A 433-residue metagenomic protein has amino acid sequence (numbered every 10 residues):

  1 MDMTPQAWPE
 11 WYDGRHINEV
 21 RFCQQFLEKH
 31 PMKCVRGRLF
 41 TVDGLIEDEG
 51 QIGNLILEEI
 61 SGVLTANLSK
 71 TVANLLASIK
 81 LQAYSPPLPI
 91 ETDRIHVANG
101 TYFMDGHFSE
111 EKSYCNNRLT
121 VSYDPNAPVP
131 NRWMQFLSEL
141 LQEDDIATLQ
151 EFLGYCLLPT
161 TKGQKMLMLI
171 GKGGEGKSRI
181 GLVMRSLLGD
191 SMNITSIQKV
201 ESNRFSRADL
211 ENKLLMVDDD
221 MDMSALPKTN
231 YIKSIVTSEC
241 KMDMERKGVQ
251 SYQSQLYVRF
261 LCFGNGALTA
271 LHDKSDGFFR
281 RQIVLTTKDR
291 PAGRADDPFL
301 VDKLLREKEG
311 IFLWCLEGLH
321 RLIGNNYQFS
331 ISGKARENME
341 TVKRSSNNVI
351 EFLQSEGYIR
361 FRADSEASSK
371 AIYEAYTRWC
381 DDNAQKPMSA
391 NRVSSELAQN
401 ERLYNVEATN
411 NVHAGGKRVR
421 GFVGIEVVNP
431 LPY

Functional and structural regions predicted by a protein language model:
M1-H30, F40, L45-I46, P125-E139 (+4 more regions): Replication-associated primase and helicase/ATPase modules
M1-L119, M388: Intein modules and their embedded homing endonuclease domains
Y12-R21, R185-D190, A225-M242, S394-S395: A short, contiguous, amphipathic alpha-helix enriched in charged residues
K29-N54, I95-L214, I283-L285, F312-C315 (+3 more regions): P-loop NTPase catalytic core of nucleic-acid-dependent motor ATPases
L188-D190, I194-R204, L226-T229, D243-S251 (+3 more regions): Positively charged interface segments
S206-V249: Conserved nucleotide-sensing/catalytic segment adjacent to the nucleotide-binding pocket in NTP-handling enzymes
M216-D218, V258-N265: Structural recognition of the conserved hydrophobic beta-strand(s) that form the central parallel beta-sheet of P-loop
L305-N348: Phosphate-handling catalytic cores of nucleic-acid transaction enzymes
